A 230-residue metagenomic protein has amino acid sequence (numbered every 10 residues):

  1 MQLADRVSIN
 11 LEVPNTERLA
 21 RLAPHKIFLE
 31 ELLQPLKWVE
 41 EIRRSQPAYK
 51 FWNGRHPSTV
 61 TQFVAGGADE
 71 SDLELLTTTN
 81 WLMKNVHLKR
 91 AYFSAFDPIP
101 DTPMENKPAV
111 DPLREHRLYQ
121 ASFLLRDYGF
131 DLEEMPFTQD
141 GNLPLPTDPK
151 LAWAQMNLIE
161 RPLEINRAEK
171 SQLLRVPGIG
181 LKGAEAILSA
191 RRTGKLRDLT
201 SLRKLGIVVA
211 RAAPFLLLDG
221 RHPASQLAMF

Functional and structural regions predicted by a protein language model:
M1-M135: Conserved AdoMet/S-adenosylmethionine-binding subsite of the radical SAM
N85, V176, L205: Acidic-histidine catalytic/liganding microenvironments
P103-R175, V209-F230: Long, highly charged, low-complexity intrinsically disordered interaction regions that mediate electrostatic DNA/RNA
L173, A186-I187: Short alpha-helical segments in extracytoplasmic peptidoglycan/chitin-binding modules and envelope-associated proteins
A190-R191: Residue-level signature of tetratricopeptide-repeat
G194-L199: Short, basic-rich loop-to-helix N-cap that marks the start of a DNA-contacting helix
